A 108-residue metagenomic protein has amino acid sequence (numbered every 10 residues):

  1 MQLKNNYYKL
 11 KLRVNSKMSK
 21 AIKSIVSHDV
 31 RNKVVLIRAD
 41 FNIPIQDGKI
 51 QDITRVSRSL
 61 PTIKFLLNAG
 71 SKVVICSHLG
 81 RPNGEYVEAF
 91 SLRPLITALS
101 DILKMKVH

Functional and structural regions predicted by a protein language model:
Q2-L3, L36: Alpha-helical structural elements
L3-K17: Short, Lys/Arg-enriched N-terminal segments with co-localized hydrophobic residues within the first ~10-30 amino acids
V14-H108: Active-site loop-to-helix "anion-binding N-cap" substructures in soluble metabolic enzymes
